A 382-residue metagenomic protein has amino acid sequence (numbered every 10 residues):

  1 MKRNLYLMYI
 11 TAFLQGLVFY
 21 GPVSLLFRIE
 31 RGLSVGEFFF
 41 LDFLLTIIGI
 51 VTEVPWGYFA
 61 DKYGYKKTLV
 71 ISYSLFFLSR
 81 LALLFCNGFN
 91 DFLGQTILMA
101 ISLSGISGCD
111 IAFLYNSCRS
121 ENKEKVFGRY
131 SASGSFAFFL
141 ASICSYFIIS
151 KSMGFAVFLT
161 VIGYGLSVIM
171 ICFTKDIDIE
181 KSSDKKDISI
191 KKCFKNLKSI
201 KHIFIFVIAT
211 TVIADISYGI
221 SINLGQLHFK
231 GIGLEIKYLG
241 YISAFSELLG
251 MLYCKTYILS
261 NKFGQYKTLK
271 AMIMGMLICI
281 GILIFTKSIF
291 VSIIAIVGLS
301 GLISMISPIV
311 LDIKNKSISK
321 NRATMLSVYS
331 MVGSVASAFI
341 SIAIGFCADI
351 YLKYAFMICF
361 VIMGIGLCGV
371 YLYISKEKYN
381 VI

Functional and structural regions predicted by a protein language model:
M1-K2, K175-I208: Juxtamembrane intracellular "pre-TM" segments in multi-pass secondary transporters
M1-V51, H202-A244, S307: Helix-loop boundary and gating motifs at the non-cytosolic
I50-N87: Conserved MFS/SLC helix-loop-helix module at the cytosolic interface between two early adjacent transmembrane helices
T52-G64, I149, L252-Y266, A348-D349: Helix-to-loop junctions at the C-terminal end of transmembrane segments in multipass secondary transporters
S74-G88, M274-K287: C-terminal ends and interior cores of transmembrane alpha-helices in multi-pass membrane transporters/permeases
I97-S135: Cytoplasmic helix-loop-helix junction between adjacent transmembrane helices in 12-TM secondary transporters
T160-K185, L372-I382: Helix-loop junctions on the cytosolic side of multi-pass membrane transporters, especially the intracellular loop
Y266-S307: C-terminal transmembrane helical hairpin of 12-TM major facilitator-type secondary transporters
